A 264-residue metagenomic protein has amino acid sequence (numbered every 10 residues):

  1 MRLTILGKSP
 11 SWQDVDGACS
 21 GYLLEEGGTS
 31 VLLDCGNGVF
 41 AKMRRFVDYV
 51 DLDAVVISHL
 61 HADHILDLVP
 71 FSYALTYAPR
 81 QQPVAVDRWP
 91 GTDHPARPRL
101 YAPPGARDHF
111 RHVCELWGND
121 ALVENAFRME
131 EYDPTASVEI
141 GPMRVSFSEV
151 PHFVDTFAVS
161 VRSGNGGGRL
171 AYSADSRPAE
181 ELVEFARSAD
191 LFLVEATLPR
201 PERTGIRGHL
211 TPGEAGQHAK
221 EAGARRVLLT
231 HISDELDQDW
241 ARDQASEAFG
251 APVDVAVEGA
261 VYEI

Functional and structural regions predicted by a protein language model:
M1-Y172, R177, L182-E184, R242-I264: Binuclear metal-dependent hydrolase catalytic cores
P178-Y262: Cap/insert and terminal regions of metallo-dependent hydrolase folds
